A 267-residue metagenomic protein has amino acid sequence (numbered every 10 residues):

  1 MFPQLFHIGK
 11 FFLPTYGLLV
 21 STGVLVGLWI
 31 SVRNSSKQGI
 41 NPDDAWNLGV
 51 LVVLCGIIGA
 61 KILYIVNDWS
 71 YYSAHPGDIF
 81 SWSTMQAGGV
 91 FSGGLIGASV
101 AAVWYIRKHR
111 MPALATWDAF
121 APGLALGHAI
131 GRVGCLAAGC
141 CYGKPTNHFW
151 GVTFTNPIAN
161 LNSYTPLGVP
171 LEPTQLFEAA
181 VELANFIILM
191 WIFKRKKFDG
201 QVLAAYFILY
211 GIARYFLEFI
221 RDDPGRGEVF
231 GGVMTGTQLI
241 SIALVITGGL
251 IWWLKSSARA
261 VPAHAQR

Functional and structural regions predicted by a protein language model:
M1-R267: A feature for loop-to-transmembrane-helix boundaries and adjacent hydrophobic helices in multi-pass integral membrane
